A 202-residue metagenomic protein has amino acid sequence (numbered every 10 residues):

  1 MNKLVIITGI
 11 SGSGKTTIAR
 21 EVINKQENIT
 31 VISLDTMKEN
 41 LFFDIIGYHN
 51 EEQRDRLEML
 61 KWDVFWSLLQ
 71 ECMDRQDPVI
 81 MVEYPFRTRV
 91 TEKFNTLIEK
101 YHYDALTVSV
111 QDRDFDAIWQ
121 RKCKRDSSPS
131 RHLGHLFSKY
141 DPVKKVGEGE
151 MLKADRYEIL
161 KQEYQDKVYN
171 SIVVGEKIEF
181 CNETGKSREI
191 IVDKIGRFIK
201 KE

Functional and structural regions predicted by a protein language model:
L4: Walker A (P-loop) ATP-phosphate-binding motif of ABC ATPase nucleotide-binding domains
I7: Hydrophobic anchor at the beta1->P-loop junction of P-loop NTPases
S11: The conserved Walker
G14: Conserved glycine(s) of the Walker
T17-Q70: Conserved substrate/cofactor phosphate-moiety recognition/catalytic segment in nucleotide-dependent phosphotransferases
M59-Y103: Glycine-rich phosphate-binding loop used to anchor ATP phosphates in small-molecule kinases, encompassing both
K100-K124: Conserved phosphate-donor/acceptor-positioning beta-strand/loop module used by diverse small-molecule
S127-E189: Small-molecule kinase domains that catalyze NTP-dependent phosphoryl transfer to phosphate-bearing small molecules
